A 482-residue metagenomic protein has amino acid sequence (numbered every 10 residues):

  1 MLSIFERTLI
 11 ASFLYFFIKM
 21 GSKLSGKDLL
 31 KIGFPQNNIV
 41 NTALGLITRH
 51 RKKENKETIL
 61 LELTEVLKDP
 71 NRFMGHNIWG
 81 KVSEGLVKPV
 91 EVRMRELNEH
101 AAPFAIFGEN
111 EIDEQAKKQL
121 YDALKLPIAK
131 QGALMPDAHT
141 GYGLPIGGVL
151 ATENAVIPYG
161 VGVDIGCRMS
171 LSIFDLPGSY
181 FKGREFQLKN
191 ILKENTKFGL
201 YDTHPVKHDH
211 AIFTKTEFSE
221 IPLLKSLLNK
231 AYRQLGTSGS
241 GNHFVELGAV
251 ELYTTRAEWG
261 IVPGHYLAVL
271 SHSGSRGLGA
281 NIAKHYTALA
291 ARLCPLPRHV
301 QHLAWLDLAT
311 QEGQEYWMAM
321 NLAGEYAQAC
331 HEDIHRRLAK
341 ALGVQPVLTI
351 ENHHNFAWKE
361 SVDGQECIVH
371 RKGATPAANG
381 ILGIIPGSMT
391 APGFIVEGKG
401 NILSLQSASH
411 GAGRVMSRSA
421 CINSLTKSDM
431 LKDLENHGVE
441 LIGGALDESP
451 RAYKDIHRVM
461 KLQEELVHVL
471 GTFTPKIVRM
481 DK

Functional and structural regions predicted by a protein language model:
I4-K19: Short, Lys/Arg-enriched N-terminal segments with co-localized hydrophobic residues within the first ~10-30 amino acids
M20-G85: Charged substrate- and nucleic-acid-binding regions of tRNA-handling and nucleotidyl-transfer enzymes, centered on
N41-A43, T58-L63, N77-W79, T203-H208 (+2 more regions): Short coil/turn segments at secondary-structure boundaries
L86-A129, Q234-T237: N- or domain-start disorder-to-order transition segments that initiate the globular core
H100-P103, Q119-V163: An N-terminal structural lobe/cap that precedes and organizes the functional/catalytic core across diverse proteins
I112-Q115, P127-Q131, Y142-I146, A155-P158 (+3 more regions): Domain-length cofactor-binding catalytic modules of enzymes
C167-F174, K284: Mobile "lid/hinge" segments at catalytic clefts and subdomain interfaces of large enzymes
